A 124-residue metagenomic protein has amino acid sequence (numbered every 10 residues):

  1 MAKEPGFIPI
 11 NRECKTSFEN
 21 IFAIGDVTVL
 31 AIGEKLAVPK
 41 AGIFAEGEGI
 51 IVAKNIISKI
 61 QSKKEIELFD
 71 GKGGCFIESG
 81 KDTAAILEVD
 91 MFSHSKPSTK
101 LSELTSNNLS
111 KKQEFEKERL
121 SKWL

Functional and structural regions predicted by a protein language model:
M1-G47: FAD-site-proximal beta/loop scaffold in flavoenzymes
G6-A23, S79-S98: FAD-binding beta-loop-beta segment adjacent to the flavin cofactor pocket
I8, R12-C14, G74-S79, E114-L124: A short, terminal or domain-edge coil/loop segment
I43-D70: Internal hydrophobic alpha-helix adjacent to the cofactor/substrate pocket in enzyme cavities
E67-A85: Flavin (FAD/FMN) cofactor-binding core of flavoprotein oxidoreductases
I86-L124: C-terminal auxiliary extensions adjacent to catalytic cores
